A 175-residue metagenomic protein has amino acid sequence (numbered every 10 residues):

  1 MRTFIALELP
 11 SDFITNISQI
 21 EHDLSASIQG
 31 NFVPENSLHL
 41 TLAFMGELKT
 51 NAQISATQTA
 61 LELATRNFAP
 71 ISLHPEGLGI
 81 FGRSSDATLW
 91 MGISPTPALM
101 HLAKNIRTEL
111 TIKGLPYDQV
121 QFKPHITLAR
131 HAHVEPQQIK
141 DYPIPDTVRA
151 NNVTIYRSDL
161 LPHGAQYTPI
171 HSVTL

Functional and structural regions predicted by a protein language model:
M1-L175: Histidine-dependent nucleotide/RNA phosphoesterase domain, centered on the 2H-phosphoesterase fold with its duplicated
